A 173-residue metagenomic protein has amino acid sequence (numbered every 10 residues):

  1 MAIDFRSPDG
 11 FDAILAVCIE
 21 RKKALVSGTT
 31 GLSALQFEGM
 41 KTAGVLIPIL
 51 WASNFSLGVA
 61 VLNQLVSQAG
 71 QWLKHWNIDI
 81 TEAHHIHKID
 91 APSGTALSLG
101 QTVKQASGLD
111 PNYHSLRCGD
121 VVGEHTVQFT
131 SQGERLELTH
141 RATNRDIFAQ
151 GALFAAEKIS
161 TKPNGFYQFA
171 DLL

Functional and structural regions predicted by a protein language model:
A2-I3: N-terminal Rossmann-like NAD(P) cofactor-binding module of classical short-chain dehydrogenase/reductase
R6, G10, N144-I147: Residues at the start of alpha-helices and the adjacent loop-to-helix junctions
S7, T29-T30, F55, H85 (+2 more regions): Short loop or secondary-structure boundary microenvironments that flank and position key functional residues
D9-R21, S27-W51, L57-A69: Rossmann-fold NAD(P)-binding glycine/threonine-rich loop
L25-S27, W76-N77: Short N-terminal helix-initiation segments at or just after the protein's N-terminus
W51-V59, H85-P92: Short, surface-exposed loop/turn motifs that are enriched in glycine and acidic residues and include a nearby proline
K74-L173: C-terminal substrate-binding/catalytic lobe of Rossmann-fold NAD(P)-dependent oxidoreductases
